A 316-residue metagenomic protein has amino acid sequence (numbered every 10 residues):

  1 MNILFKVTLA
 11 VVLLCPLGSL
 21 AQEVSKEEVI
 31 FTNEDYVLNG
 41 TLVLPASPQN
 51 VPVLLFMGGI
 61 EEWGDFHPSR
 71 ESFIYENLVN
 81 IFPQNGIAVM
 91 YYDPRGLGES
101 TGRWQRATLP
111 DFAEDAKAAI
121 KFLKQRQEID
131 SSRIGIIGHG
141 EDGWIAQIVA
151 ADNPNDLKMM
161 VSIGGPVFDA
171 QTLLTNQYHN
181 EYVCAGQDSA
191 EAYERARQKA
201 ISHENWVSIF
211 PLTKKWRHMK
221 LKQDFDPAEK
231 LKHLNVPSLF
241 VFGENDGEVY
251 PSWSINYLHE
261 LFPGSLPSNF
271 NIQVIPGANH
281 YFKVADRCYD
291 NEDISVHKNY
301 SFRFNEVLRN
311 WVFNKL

Functional and structural regions predicted by a protein language model:
Q22-P48: N-terminal cap/lid segment of alpha/beta-hydrolase-fold proteins
N50-G59: Short beta-strand element of the alpha/beta-hydrolase
N77-E99: Conserved alpha/beta-hydrolase
R106-Q127: Alpha/beta-hydrolase active-site loop
M159-H233, E248: Accessory cap/linker subdomain of secreted extracellular hydrolases
L234, F240-F242: Short beta-strand/loop motif that positions the catalytic acidic residue of the alpha/beta-hydrolase fold
V236, Y250-L261: Short alpha-helix in the alpha/beta-hydrolase fold that links the catalytic acid
Y281, R287-L316: Catalytic active-site module of serine/aspartate enzymes centered on a nucleophile-bearing elbow/loop
